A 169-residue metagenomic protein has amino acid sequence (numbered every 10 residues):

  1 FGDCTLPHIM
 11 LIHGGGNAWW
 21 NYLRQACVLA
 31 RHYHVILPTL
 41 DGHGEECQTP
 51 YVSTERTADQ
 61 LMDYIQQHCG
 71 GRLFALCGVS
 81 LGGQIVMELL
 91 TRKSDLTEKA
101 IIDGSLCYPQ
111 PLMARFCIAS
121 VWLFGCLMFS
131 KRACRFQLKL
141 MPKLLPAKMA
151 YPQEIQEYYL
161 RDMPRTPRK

Functional and structural regions predicted by a protein language model:
F1-C47: Conserved HGGG/HGGXW glycine-rich cap/lid loop of the alpha/beta-hydrolase fold
H8, H34, L73-A75, E98-K99: Structural signature of beta-strand start/N-cap positions in the alpha/beta core of ABC transporter nucleotide-binding
N17, G42, G83, C107-Y108: Active-site micro-motifs of SAM-dependent methyltransferase domains
R24, E88-R92: Active-site signature of alpha/beta-hydrolase-fold catalytic machinery across serine- and Asp/Cys-nucleophile hydrolases
I36-C77: Active-site loop/oxyanion-hole signature of alpha/beta-hydrolase fold enzymes
G78-G82, V86: Gly/Ala-rich beta-loop-alpha elbow adjacent to hydrolase catalytic centers
T91, T97-F129: Flexible "cap/lid" loop of the alpha/beta hydrolase fold
P111-M113, K131-K169: Conserved alpha/beta-hydrolase catalytic His-Asp/Glu region
